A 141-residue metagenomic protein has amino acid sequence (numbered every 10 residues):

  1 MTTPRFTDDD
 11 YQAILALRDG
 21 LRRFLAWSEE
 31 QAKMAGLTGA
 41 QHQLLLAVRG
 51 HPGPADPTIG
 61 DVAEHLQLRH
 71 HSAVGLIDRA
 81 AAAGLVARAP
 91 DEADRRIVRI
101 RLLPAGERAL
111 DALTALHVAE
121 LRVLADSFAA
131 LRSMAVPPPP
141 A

Functional and structural regions predicted by a protein language model:
M1-A35, A83-L85, P138-A141: N-terminal leader segment of winged-helix/HTH proteins
R5-F6, P54, S127-F128, R132-A141: Short, charged, intrinsically disordered terminal tails
Q12, A16, Q43-A47, R108: Pre-recognition alpha-helix immediately N-terminal to the DNA-recognition helix within helix-turn-helix or winged-helix
R18-L21, R49, L103, R132: Generic structural concept
A26-R69: N-terminal helix-turn-helix DNA-binding core of bacterial DNA-binding proteins
R69, L76-R79: Residues within the DNA-recognition helix of helix-turn-helix
D78-V136: Charged, amphipathic alpha-helical coiled-coil/dimerization segments
